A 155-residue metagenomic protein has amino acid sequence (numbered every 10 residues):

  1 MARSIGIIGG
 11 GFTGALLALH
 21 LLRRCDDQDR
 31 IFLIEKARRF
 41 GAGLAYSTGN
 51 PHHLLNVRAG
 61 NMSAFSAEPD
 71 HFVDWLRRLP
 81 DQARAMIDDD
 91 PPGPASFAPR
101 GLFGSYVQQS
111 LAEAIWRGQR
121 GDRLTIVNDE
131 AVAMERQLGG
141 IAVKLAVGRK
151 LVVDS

Functional and structural regions predicted by a protein language model:
R3-F32: N-terminal Rossmann-like FAD-binding beta1-loop-alpha1 element of flavoenzymes
I5-I7, I31-R39, S96, T125-E130: Extended hydrophobic secondary-structure segments that form protein cores and membrane-embedded regions
G10, K36, S155: Residues immediately flanking
L22-Q28, A114-G121: Alpha-helix termini
K36-Q109: Glycine-rich active-site loop/strand segments that organize a redox cofactor
D122-I141: A conserved short coil-to-beta-strand element within the FAD-binding core of flavoproteins
A146-S155: Core beta-strand elements of the Rossmann-like FAD/NAD(P) dinucleotide-binding domain in flavoenzyme oxidoreductases
